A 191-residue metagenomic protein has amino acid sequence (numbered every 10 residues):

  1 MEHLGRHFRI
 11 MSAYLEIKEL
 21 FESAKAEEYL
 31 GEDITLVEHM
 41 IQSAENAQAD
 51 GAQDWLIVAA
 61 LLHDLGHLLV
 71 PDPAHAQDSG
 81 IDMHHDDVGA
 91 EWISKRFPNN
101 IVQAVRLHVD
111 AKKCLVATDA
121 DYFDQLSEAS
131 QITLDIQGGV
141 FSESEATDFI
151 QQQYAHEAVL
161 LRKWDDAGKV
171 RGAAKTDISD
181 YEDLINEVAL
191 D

Functional and structural regions predicted by a protein language model:
H3-D191: Metal-dependent phosphohydrolase cores
